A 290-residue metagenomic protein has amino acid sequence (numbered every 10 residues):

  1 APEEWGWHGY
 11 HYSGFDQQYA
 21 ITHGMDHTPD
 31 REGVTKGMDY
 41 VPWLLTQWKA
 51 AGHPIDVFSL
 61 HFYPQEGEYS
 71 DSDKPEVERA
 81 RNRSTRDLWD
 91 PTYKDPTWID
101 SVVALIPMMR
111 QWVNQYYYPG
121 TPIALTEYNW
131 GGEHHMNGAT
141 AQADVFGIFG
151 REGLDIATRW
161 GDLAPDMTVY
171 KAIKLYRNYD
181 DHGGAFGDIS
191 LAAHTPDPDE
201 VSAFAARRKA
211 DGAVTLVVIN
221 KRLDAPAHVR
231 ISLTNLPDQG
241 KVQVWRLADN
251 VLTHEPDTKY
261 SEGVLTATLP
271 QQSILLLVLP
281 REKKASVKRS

Functional and structural regions predicted by a protein language model:
A1-N137, Q142: Noncatalytic carbohydrate-binding groove/subsite architecture in carbohydrate-active enzymes
H11, D87-W89, Y93-K94, I99-A104 (+6 more regions): Divalent cation-coordinating acidic motifs and surrounding scaffolds that mediate Ca2+/Mg2+/Mn2+/Zn2+-dependent binding
L125-W130, T158-D162, V218-R222, I231-N235 (+2 more regions): Active-site proximal loops enriched in glycine and acidic residues that flank catalytic Cys/His/Asp and coordinate
H135, F146-T215, A248: Glycan-recognition and catalytic regions of carbohydrate-active enzymes
D197-D238, L275-V278: Carbohydrate-binding surface patches
A205-R207, E255-S261: Short, exposed beta-strand/loop patches in secreted or surface proteins that constitute
R230-T258: C-terminal accessory region downstream of the catalytic core in glycan-modifying enzymes
Y260-S290: C-terminal beta-strand-rich structural cap/linker in extracellular carbohydrate-active enzymes
